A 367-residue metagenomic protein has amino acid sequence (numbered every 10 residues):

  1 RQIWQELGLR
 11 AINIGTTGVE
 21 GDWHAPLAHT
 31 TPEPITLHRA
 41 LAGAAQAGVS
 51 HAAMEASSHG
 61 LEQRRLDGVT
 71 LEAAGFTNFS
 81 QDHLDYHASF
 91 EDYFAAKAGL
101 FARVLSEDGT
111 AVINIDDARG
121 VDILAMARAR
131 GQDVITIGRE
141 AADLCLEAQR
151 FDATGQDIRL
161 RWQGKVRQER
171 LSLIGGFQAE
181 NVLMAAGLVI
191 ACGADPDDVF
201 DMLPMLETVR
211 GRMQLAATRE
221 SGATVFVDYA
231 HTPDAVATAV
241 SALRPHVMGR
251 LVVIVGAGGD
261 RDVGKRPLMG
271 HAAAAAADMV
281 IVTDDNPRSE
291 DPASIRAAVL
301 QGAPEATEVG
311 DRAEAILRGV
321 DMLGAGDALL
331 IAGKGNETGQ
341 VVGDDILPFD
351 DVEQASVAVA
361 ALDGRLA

Functional and structural regions predicted by a protein language model:
G8-D22, V255: Short beta-strand-centered segment that lines the nucleotide-binding/catalytic pocket of NTP-utilizing
I14, L37, E55, T77 (+8 more regions): Residue-level signal for inorganic ion chemistry
T16-T17, S58, F79, R139 (+3 more regions): Short, ordered loop/turn segments at secondary-structure junctions
H24-S57: Conserved nucleotide-sensing/catalytic segment adjacent to the nucleotide-binding pocket in NTP-handling enzymes
A47, E62, L71-V225, L300-G302: Acidic, Mg2+-coordinating active-site environments of NTP-dependent enzymes
H59-D67: Conserved helix/coil segment N-terminal to the catalytic DExD/H
D67-F79, M248-I254: Inter-motif core of Ras-like GTPase G domains
A98, G131, I174, M184-A367: ATP-dependent carboxylate-amine ligase
